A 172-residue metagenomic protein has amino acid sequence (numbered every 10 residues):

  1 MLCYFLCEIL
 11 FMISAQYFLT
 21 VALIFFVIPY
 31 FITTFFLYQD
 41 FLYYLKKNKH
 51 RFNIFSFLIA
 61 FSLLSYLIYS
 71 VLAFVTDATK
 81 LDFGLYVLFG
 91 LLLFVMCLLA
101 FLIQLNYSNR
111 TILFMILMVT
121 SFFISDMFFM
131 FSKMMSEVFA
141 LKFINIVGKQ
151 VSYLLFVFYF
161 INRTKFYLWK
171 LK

Functional and structural regions predicted by a protein language model:
M1-K172: Polytopic alpha-helical membrane-helix bundles and their juxtamembrane interface segments in multi-pass membrane
